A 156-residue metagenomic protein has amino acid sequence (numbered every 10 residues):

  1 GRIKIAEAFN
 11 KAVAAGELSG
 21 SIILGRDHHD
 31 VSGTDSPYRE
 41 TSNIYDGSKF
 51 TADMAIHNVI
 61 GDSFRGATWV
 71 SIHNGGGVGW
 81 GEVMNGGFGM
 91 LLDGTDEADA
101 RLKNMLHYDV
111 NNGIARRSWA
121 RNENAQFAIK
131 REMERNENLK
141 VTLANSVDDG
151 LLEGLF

Functional and structural regions predicted by a protein language model:
G1-E137: Domain-length cofactor-binding catalytic modules of enzymes
I129, M133-F156: C-terminal catalytic or substrate-handling cores of phosphate/nucleotide- and metal-cofactor-dependent proteins acting
